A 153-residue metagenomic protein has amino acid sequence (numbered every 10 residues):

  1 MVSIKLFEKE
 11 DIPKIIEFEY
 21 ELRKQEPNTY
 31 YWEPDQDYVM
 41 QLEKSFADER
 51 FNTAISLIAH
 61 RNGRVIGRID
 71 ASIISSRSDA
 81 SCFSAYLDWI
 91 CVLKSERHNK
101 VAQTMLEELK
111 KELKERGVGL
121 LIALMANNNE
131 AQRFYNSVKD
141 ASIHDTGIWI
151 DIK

Functional and structural regions predicted by a protein language model:
V2, G63-R68, A85: Glycine-rich phosphate/pyrophosphate-binding loop shared by adenosine-nucleotide-utilizing enzymes
S3-E17: A short beta-loop-alpha structural element at the N-terminal edge of CoA-dependent acyl/N-acetyltransferase catalytic
R23-K44: Conserved GNAT-fold acetyl-CoA-binding loop/helix
K44-I58, Y86: A short helix-loop-beta-strand connector motif used in the catalytic cores of GNAT acetyltransferases and, in some
I58, R64-I73, C91: Conserved beta-strand in the GNAT
S81-K94, T146: Conserved acetyl-CoA binding element of GNAT-fold acetyltransferases
W89-V92, H98-K111, S137: Conserved acetyl-CoA-binding loop-helix of GNAT-fold acetyltransferases
Q103, E115, A126-I152: Conserved active-site alpha-helix within GNAT-family acetyltransferase domains
